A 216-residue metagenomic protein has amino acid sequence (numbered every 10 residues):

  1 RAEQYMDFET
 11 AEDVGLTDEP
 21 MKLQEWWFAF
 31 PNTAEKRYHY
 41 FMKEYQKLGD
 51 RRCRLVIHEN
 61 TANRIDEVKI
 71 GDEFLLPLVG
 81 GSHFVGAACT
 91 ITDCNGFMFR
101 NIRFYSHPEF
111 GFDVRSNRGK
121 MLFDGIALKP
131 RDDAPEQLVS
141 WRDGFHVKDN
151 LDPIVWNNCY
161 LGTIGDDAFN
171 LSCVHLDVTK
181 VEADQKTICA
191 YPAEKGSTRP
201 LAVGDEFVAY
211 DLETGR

Functional and structural regions predicted by a protein language model:
R1-Y105, V114-R115, P130-L138, G162-R216: Extracellular polysaccharide-degrading/modifying enzymes targeting complex plant/algal/animal polysaccharides
H83-F84, H107, R142, V147 (+2 more regions): Interface-prone segments of viral and bacterial extracellular assemblies
C89-T92, G96-F97, I102, K120-M121 (+5 more regions): Solenoid scaffold repeats with emphasis on beta-solenoid/beta-helix
F110-G111, M121: Extended, well-ordered protein cores
